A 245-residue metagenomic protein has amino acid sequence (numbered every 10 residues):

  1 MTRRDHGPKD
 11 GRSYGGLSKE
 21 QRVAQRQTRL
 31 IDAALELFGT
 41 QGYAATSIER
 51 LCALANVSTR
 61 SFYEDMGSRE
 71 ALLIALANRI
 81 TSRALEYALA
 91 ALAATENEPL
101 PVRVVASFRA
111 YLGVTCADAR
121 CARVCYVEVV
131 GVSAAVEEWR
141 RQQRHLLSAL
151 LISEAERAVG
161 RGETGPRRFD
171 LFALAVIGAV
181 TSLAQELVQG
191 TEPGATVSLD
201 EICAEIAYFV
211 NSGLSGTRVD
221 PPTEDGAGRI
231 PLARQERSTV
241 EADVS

Functional and structural regions predicted by a protein language model:
M1-Q25, R218-S245: N-terminal intrinsically disordered/low-complexity leader segments
R22-A34, L51, L76-A88, L151: Generic hydrophobic, amphipathic alpha-helix propensity
R29, L37-A71, A75: Helix-turn-helix
A75, L89-R120, V176, C203: Hydrophobic alpha-helical connector segments
S82, E86, A134-G160, D170-L174 (+4 more regions): Amphipathic alpha-helical packing segments from all-alpha helical-bundle domains
L89-L92, C125-V132, G226-A227: Short linear capping/connector segments at secondary-structure termini
C116-A135, I152-S153, Q185-Q189: Amphipathic alpha-helical segments used for helix-helix packing
R123-Y126, V159-F209, T217-A233: Hydrophobic/aromatic-rich alpha-helical bundle segments in the mid-to-C-terminal region
